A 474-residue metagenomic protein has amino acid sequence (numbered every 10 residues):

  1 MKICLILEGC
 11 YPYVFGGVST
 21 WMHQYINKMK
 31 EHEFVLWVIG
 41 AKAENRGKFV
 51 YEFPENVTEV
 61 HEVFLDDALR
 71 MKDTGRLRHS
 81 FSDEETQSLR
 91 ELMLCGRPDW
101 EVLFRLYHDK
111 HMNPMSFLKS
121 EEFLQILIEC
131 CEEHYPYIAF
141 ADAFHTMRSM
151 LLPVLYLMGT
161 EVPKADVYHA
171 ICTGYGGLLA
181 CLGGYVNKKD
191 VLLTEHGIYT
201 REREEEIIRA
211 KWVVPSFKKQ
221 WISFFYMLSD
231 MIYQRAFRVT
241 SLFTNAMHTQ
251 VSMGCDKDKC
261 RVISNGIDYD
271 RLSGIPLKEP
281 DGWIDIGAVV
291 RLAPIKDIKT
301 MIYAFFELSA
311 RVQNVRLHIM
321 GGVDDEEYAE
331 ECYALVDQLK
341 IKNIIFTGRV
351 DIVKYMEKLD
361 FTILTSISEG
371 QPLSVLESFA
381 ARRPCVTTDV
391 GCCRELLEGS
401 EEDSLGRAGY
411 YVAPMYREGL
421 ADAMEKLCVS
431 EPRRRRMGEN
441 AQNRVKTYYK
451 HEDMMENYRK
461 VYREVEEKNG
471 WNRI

Functional and structural regions predicted by a protein language model:
N245, G266: Carbohydrate-associated surface elements
P276-E307, H318: Conserved donor-binding/catalytic core segment of Leloir-type glycosyltransferases
R316-E331: Glycosyltransferase donor-sugar binding loop
A329-R349: Nucleotide-activated donor-binding/catalytic signature segment of Leloir-type glycosyltransferases, i.e., the conserved
I344-L359, M415: Conserved active-site histidine-acidic residue motif and adjacent donor-binding/catalytic loop of glycosyltransferases
I367: Aromatic "clamp/platform" in nucleotide-sugar-dependent glycosyltransferases that forms part of the donor/acceptor
P384-T387, G391-E398: Short hydrophobic beta-strand element within catalytic cores of glycosyltransferases and related nucleotide-activated
S400, S404-R417, K426-E431: Conserved acidic donor-binding segment of nucleotide-sugar-dependent glycosyltransferases
